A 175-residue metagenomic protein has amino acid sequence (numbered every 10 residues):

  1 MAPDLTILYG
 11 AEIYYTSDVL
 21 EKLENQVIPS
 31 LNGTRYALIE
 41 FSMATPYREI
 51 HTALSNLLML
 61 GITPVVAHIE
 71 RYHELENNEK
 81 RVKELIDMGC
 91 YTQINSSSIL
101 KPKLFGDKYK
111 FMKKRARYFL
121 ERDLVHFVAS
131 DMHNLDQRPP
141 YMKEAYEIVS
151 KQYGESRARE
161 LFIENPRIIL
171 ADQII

Functional and structural regions predicted by a protein language model:
M1-Q93: Extended substrate/RNA-proximal surfaces in nucleic-acid metabolism proteins
Y14-T16, R71-L75, I99-P102, H133-Q137: Active-site environment of divalent metal-dependent phosphoester hydrolases
H68, D131, P166: Conserved, mostly hydrophobic/aromatic
G89-K103: His/Asp/Glu-enriched short active-site or ligand-binding loop at hydrolase and phosphoryl-transfer sites
K101-F105, Y109, D136-P140, L170: Short active-site-adjacent structural elements
R122-P139: Short acidic/histidine-rich active-site segments
M142-I175: Mid-to-C-terminal alpha-helical segments outside catalytic/metal-binding sites
